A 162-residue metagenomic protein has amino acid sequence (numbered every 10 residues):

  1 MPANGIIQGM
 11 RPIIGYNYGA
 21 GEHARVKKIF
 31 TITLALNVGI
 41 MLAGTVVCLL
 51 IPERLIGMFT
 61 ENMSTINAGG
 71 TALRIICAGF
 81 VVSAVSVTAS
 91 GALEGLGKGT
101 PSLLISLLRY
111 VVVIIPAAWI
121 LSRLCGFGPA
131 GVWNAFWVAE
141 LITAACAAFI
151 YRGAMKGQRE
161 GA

Functional and structural regions predicted by a protein language model:
M1-P52, S83-S102: Small-residue-rich hydrophobic transmembrane alpha-helices
A3, M63-A89, L108: Alpha-helical transmembrane segments of multi-pass membrane proteins
I14, L55-I56, L93, I120-L121 (+1 more regions): Hydrophobic alpha-helical interface/terminus motif in multipass membrane transporters
K28-G39, G70-A78, L104, L108 (+2 more regions): Internal alpha-helical transmembrane segments of multi-pass membrane proteins, especially GPCRs
L36-A43, V47, A78, V82 (+4 more regions): Lipid-exposed faces of alpha-helical membrane segments in multi-pass integral membrane proteins
A43-I66, G70: Short membrane-interface helical motifs at transmembrane helix boundaries in multi-pass membrane transporters
P52, N67, T100, Y110-A145 (+2 more regions): Membrane-interface helix-loop junctions in multi-pass transport and translocation proteins
K156-A162: Short, Lys/Arg-enriched, Gly/Pro-containing loop segments at transmembrane-helix junctions of multi-pass membrane
